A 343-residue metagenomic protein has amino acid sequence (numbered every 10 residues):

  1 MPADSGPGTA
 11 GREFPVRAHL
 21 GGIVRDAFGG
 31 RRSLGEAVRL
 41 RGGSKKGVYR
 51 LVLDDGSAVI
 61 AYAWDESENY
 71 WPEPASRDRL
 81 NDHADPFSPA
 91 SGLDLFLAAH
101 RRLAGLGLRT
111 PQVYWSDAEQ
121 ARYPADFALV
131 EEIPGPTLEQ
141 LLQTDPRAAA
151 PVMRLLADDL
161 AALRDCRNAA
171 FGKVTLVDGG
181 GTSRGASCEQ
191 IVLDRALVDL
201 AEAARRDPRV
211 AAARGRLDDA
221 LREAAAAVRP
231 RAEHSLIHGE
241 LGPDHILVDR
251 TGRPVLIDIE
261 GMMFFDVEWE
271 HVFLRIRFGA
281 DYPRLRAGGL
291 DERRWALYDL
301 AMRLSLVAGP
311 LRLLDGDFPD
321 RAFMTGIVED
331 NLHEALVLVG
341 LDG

Functional and structural regions predicted by a protein language model:
M1-S33, A37, A125, A335-G343: Regulatory N- and C-terminal appendages and interdomain linkers associated with kinase/kinase-like NTP transferase
G8, R205, L306-G343: ATP/Mg2+ or Mg2+-diphosphate-binding catalytic cores that bind nucleotide phosphates or diphosphates via glycine-rich
P15-R31, A118-A121, P146-R154, A161-I237 (+1 more regions): An alpha-helical support segment within catalytic cores of ATP-dependent transferases
G29-A37, R209-A213, A287-A296: Short, surface-exposed acidic
V38-R41, K45, Y49-G179: ATP-binding pocket architecture of kinase catalytic cores
G56, A125, A232-H234, G252: Conserved catalytic motifs of the protein kinase core domain
Y70, H234-I237, G242-D299: Active-site Asp-x-Gly
L297-A308: Hydrophobic alpha-helical segments that form the core of small-molecule binding pockets and/or dimer interfaces
